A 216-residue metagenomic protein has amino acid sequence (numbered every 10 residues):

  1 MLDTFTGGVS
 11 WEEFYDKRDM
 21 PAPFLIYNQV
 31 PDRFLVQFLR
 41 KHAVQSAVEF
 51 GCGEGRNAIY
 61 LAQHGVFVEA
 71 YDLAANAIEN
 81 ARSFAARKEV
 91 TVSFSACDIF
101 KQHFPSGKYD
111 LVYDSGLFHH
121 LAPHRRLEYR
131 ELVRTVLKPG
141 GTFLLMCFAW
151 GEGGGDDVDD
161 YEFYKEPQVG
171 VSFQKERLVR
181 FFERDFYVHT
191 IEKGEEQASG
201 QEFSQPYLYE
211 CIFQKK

Functional and structural regions predicted by a protein language model:
M1-V48, E54-F104, L121-L132, V136 (+1 more regions): Class I (Rossmann-like) S-adenosyl-L-methionine-dependent methyltransferase catalytic domain, capturing the SAM-binding
F104-V112: A short acidic, Gly/Pro-enriched loop at the edge of an enzyme's catalytic core that lines a small-molecule cofactor
D114-S115, M146: Short beta-strands and strand-loop turn motifs
G116-H120: Short catalytic micro-motifs in class I SAM-dependent methyltransferases
